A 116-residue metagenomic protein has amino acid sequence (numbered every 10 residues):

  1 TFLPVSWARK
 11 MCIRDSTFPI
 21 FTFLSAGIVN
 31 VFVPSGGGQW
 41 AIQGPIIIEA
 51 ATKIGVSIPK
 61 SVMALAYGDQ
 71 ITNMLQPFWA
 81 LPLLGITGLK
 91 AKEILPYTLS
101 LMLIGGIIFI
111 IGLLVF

Functional and structural regions predicted by a protein language model:
T1-I13: Short, small-residue-biased leader/transition segments that mark boundaries at the very start of proteins
P4, M63-Y67, P96-L103: Internal alpha-helical transmembrane segments of multi-pass membrane proteins, especially GPCRs
R9-K10, F32-S35, G112-F116: Transmembrane helix-loop junctions in multi-pass membrane proteins
R14-E49, I54, A66: Hydrophobic alpha-helical transmembrane segments of multi-pass integral membrane proteins, predominantly secondary
I47-A50, S61, W79, L83: Extended, hydrophobic alpha-helical segments in both membrane/secreted and soluble proteins
I58-P59, A91: Alpha-helix N-cap/start motif
T72-F116: Juxtamembrane and boundary regions of transmembrane helices in multi-pass small-molecule transporters and channels
